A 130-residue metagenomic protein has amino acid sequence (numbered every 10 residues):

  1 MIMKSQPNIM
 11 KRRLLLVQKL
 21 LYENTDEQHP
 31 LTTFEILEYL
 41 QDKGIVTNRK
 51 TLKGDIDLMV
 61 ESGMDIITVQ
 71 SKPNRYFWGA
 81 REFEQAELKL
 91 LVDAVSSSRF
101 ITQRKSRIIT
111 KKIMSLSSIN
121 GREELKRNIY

Functional and structural regions predicted by a protein language model:
M1-A94: Short, basic/aromatic recognition patches that contact phosphate-bearing ligands
E82-Y130: Bulky hydrophobic/aromatic content
